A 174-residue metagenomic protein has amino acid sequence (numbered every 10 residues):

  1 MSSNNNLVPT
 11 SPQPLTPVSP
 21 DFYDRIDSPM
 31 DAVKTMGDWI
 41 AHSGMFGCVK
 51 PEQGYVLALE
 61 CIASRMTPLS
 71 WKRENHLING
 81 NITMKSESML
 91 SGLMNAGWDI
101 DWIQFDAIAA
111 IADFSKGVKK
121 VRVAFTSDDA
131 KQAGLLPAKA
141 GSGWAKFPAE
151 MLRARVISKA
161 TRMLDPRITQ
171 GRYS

Functional and structural regions predicted by a protein language model:
S2-S174: Polyanion-binding surfaces on beta-sheet-dominated domains and ring/shell assemblies
